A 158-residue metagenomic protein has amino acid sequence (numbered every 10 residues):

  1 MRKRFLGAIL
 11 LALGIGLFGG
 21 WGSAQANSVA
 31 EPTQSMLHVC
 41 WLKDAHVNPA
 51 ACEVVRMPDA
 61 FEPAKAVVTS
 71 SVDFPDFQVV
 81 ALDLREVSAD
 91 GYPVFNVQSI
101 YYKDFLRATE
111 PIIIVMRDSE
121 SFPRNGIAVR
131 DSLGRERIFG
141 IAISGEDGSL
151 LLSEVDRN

Functional and structural regions predicted by a protein language model:
M1-I9: Bacterial N-terminal signal peptides that target proteins for export
I9-G19: Bacterial N-terminal signal peptides
Q25-V29, Q34: Boundary of Sec targeting at the N-terminus
D44-E86: Short, surface-exposed binding/anchoring microloops in extracellular/periplasmic proteins
R56-M57, A142-N158: Extracellular beta-sheet/turn segments enriched in Thr/Pro/Gly and aliphatic residues
Y92-L106, A142: Solvent-exposed serine/threonine-rich low-complexity stretches and specific carbohydrate-binding patches
I100-V129: Short, solvent-exposed, Trp/other aromatic-anchored flexible loops in extracytoplasmic proteins
A128-G148: Short, exposed beta-strand-loop hairpins at the edges of beta-sheets in extracellular/periplasmic proteins
